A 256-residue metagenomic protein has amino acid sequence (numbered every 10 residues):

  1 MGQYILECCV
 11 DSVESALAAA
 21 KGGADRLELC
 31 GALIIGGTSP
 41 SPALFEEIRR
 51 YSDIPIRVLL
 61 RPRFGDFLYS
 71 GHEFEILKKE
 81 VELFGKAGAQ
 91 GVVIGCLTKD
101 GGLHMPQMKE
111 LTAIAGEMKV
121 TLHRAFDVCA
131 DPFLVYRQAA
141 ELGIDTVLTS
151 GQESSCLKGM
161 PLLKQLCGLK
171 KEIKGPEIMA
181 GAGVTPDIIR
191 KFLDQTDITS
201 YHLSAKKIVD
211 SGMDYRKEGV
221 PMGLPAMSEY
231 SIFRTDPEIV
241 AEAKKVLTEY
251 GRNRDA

Functional and structural regions predicted by a protein language model:
Y4-C8, L27-L29, I56-L60, V92-I94 (+4 more regions): Hydrophobic faces of well-ordered beta-strands that scaffold small-molecule active sites in alpha/beta enzyme cores
D11-K21, L68-E80, D127-L142, L166 (+3 more regions): Catalytic cores of alpha/beta
E14, L33-D53, H72-F74, C96-G116 (+4 more regions): Active-site-adjacent beta->alpha loops and helix N-cap segments on the catalytic face of soluble alpha/beta enzymes
G22-L27, S52-P55, G88-G91, I114-E117 (+4 more regions): Glycine-enriched alpha-helix->loop->beta-strand junction motifs that scaffold or abut catalytic
R26-T38, L83, A87-K99, I144-L157 (+1 more regions): Glycine-rich phosphate-binding active-site loops on the catalytic face of alpha/beta enzymes
F45-G85, G95: Structural motif corresponding to the early beta-alpha repeats
L142-A182: A contiguous pocket-lining binding segment that forms or flanks enzyme active sites
K171-A256: C-terminal alpha-helical cap/extension of soluble enzyme domains
